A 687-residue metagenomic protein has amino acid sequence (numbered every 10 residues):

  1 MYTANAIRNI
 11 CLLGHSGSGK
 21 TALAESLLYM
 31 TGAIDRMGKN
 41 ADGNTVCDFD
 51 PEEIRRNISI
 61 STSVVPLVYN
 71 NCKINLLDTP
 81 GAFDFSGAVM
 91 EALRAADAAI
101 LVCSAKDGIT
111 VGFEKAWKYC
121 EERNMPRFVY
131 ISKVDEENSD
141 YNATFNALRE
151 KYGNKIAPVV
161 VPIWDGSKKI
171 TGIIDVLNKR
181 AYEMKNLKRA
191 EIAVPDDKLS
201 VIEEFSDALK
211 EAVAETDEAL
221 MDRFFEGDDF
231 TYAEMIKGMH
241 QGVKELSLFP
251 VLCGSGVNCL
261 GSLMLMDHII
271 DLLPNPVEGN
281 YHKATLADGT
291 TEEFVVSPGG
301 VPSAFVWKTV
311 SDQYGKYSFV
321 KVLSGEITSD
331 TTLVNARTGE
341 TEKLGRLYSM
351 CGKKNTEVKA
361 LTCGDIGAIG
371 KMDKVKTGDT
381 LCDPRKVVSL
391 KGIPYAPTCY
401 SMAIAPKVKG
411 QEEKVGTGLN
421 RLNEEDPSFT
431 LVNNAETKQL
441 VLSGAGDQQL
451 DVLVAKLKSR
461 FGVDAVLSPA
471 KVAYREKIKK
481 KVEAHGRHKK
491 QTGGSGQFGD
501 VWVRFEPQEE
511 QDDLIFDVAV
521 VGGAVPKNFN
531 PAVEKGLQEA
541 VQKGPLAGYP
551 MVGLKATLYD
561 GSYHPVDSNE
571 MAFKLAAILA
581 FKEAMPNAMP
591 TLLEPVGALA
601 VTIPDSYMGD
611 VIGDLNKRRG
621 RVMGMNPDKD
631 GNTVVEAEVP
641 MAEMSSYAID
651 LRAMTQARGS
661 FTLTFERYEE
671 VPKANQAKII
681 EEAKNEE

Functional and structural regions predicted by a protein language model:
M1-E687: Structural and coupling elements of P-loop NTPases
